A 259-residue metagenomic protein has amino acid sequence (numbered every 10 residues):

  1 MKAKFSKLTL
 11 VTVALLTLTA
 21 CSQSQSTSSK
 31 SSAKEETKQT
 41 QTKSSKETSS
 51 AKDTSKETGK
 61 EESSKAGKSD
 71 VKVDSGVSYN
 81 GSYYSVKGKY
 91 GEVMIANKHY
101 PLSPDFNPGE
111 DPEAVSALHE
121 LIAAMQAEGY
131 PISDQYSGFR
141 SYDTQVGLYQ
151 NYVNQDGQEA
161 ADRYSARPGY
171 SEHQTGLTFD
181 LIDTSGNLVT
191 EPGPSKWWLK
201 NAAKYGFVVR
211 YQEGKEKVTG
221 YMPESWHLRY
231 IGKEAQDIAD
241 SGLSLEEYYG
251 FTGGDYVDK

Functional and structural regions predicted by a protein language model:
M1-T9: Bacterial N-terminal signal peptides that target proteins for export
T17-A20: C-terminal motif of bacterial Sec signal peptides marking the signal peptidase cleavage site
S22-K259: Extracytoplasmic cell-surface/polysaccharide-interacting catalytic and binding patches
